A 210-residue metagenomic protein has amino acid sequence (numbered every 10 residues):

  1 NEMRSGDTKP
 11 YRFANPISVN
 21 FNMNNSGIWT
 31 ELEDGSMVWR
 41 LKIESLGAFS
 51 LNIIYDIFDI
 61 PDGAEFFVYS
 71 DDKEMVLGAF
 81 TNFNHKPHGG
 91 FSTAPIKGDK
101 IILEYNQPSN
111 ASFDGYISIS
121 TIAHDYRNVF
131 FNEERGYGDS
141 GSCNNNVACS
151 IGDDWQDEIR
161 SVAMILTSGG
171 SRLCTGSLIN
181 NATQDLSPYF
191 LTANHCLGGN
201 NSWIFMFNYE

Functional and structural regions predicted by a protein language model:
N1-W39, P87-P95, D99-N180: Protease-domain processing segments flanking chymotrypsin-fold serine proteases, especially trypsin-like
S36, S45-N52: Extended extracellular/luminal ectodomain segments enriched in beta-structured repeat modules
S45, S70-D72, Q107, T167-G169 (+1 more regions): Short acidic, glycine-rich loop/turn motifs
F49-L51, D62-F66, N201-W203: Short beta-strand/loop motifs in extracellular/secreted proteins, especially within beta-sandwich accessory domains
D56-D59, W155-E210: Catalytic histidine site
D59-M75: Short, surface-exposed beta-strand/strand-loop-strand elements in extracellular ectodomains
D71-F83, T121-E133, G199-E210: Conserved H-D interstitial segment of serine endopeptidase catalytic domains
